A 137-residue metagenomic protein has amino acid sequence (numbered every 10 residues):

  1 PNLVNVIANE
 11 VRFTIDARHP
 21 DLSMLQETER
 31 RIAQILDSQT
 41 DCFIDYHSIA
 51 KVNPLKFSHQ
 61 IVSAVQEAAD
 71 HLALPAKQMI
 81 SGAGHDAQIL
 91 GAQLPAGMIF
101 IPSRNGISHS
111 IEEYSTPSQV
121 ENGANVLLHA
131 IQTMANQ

Functional and structural regions predicted by a protein language model:
P1-S23, A50: Midchain, well-structured core segments that form catalytic/ion-binding scaffolds
L3, D21, E29-R30, S58-E67: A generic structural signal for tightly packed, nonpolar segments enriched in small/aliphatic residues
E10-R18, F43-H47, R104-I111: A short small-residue
R18, I35-Q39, A68-L72, G123 (+1 more regions): Change "in soluble alpha/beta enzymes" to "in soluble alpha/beta proteins
S23-T28, K77-Q78, S108-S110: Extended hydrophobic-aromatic, low-complexity segments
M24-F43: Acidic-enriched catalytic cores of C-N bond-cleaving enzymes acting on peptides and small amides
R30-I32, I101-Q137: His/Asp/Glu-rich mid-to-C-terminal helical/loop segments that flank catalytic regions of hydrolases
F43, H47, K51-P102: Active-site-adjacent substrate-binding region of metalloamidase/peptidase-like peptide-processing proteins
